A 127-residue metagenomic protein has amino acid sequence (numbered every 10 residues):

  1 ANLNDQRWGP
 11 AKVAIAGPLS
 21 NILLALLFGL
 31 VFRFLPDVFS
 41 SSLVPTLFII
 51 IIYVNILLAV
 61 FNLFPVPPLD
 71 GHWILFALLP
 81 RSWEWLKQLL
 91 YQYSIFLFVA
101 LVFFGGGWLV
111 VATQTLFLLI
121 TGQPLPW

Functional and structural regions predicted by a protein language model:
A1-W127: Hydrophobic transmembrane alpha-helices and their immediate loop junctions in multi-pass integral membrane proteins
